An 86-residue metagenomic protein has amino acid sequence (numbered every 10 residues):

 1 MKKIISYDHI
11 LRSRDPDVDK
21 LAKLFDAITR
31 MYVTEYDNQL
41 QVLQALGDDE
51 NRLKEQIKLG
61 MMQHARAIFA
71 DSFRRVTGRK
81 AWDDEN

Functional and structural regions predicted by a protein language model:
K2-I5, K80-N86: Short acidic DE-rich linear segments
I4-Y7, E35: Short alpha-helical hairpin
I5, A22-K23, R66-A67, D71: Short non-domain terminal segments
Y7-R30: Short, charge/polar-rich alpha-helical segments
D17, E50, I57, E85-N86: Intrinsically disordered, low-complexity regions of eukaryotic proteins
M31, E35-R79: Short, charge-rich amphipathic interface segments used for partner binding and complex assembly
